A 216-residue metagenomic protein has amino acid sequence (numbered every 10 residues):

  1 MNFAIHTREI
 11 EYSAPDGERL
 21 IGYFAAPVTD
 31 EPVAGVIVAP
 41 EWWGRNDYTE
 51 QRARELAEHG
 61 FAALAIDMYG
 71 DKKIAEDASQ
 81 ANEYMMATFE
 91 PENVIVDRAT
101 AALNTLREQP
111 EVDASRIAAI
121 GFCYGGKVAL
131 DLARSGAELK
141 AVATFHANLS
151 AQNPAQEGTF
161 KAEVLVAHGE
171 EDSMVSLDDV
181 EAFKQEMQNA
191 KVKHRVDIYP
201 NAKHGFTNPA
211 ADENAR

Functional and structural regions predicted by a protein language model:
M1-R216: N-terminal cap/leader regions of alpha/beta-hydrolase-fold enzymes, predominantly small-molecule hydrolases
